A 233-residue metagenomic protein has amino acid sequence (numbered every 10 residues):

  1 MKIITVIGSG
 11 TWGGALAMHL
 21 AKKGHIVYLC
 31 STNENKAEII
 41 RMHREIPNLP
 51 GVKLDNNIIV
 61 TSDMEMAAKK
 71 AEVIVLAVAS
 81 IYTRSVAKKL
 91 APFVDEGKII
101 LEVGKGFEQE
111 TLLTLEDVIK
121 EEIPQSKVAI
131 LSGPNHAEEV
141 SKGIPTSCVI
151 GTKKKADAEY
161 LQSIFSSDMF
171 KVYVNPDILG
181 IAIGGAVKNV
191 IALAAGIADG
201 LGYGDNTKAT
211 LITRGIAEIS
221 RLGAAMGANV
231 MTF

Functional and structural regions predicted by a protein language model:
M1-K53, S62, K89: NAD(P)+-binding Rossmann beta1-loop-alpha1 motif at the extreme N-terminus of oxidoreductases
I4, V27, S126-V128, V172: Hydrophobic anchor at the start of a short beta-strand that flanks the dinucleotide cofactor-binding loop
L54, T61-K69, V73-P145, L161: Rossmann-like NAD(P)(H) cofactor-binding subdomain of soluble oxidoreductases
N57-I59, F170: Short, conserved active-site loop motifs that form the nucleotide-linked donor/cofactor pocket
Y82, F93, V118-S126, P145-T232: Internal alpha-helical scaffold of NAD(P)-dependent oxidoreductase catalytic cores
